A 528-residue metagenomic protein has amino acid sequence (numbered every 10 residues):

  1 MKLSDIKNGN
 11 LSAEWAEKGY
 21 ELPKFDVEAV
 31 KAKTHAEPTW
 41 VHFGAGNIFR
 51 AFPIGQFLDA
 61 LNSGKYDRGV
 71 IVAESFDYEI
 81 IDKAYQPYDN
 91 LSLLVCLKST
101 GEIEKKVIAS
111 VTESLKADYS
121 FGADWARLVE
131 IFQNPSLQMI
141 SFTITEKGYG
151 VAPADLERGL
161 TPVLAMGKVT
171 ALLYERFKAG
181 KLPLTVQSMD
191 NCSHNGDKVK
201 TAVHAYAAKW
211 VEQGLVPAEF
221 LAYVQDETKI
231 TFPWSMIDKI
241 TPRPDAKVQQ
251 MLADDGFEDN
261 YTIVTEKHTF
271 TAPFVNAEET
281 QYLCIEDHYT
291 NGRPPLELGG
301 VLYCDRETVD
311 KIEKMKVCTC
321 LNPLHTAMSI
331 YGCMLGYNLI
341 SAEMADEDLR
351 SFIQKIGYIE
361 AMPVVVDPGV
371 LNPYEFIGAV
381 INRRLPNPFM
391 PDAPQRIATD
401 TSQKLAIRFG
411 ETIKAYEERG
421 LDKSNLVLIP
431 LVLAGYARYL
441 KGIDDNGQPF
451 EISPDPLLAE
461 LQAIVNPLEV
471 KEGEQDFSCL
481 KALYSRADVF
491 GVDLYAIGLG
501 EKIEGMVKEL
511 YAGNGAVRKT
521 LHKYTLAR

Functional and structural regions predicted by a protein language model:
M1-F43, N47-R528: Substrate/ligand-engaging "lid" and interaction regions
